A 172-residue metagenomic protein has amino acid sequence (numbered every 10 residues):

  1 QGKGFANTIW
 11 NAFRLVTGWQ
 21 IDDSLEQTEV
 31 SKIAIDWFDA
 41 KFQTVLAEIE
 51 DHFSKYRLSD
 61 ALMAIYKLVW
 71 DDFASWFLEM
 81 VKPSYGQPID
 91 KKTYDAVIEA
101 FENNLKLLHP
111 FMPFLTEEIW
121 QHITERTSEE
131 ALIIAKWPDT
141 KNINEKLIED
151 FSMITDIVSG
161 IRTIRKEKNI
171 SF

Functional and structural regions predicted by a protein language model:
Q1-S31, T124-S128, E167-F172: Catalytic adenosine-cofactor/nucleotide-binding cores of aminoacyl-tRNA synthetases and other
G4-T17, I35-V45, M63-P83: Core structural elements
D22-E50, L78-S159: Acidic, turn-prone loop/beta-hairpin segments
F53-D60: Short helix-adjacent coil turns
A61-L62, Y85, E117, I170-F172: Extended hydrophobic-aromatic, low-complexity segments
R162-R165: ASCE RecA-like P-loop NTPase motor cores that couple ATP hydrolysis to mechanical translocation on nucleic acids
